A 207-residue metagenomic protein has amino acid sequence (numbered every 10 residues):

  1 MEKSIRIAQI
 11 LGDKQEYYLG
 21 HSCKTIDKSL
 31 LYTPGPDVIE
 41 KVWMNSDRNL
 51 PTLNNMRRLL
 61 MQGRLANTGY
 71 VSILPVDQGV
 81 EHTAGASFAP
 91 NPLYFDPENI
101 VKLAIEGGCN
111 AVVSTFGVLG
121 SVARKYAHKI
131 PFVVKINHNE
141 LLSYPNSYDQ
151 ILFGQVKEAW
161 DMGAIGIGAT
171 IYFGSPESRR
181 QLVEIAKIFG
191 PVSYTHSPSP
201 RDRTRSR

Functional and structural regions predicted by a protein language model:
E2-G69, Q78-A123: An N-cap/entry alpha-helix motif that binds or orients negatively charged groups
V71-I73, A111, K129-V133, G166-G168 (+1 more regions): Structural preference for beta-strand elements that scaffold enzyme active sites
L74, A159, D202: Conserved, mostly hydrophobic/aromatic
Q78-F95, N137-I151, E177-S178: Active-site mouth loops of central-metabolism enzymes
F95-K102, Y148-E158: Short, acidic/polar
G117-K129, G174-P191: Active-site-adjacent beta->alpha loops and helix N-cap segments on the catalytic face of soluble alpha/beta enzymes
Q155-S178: Active-site gating/metal-coordination segments in enzymes
T195-D202: Conserved small/polar residues in nucleotide/adenosyl-binding loops
